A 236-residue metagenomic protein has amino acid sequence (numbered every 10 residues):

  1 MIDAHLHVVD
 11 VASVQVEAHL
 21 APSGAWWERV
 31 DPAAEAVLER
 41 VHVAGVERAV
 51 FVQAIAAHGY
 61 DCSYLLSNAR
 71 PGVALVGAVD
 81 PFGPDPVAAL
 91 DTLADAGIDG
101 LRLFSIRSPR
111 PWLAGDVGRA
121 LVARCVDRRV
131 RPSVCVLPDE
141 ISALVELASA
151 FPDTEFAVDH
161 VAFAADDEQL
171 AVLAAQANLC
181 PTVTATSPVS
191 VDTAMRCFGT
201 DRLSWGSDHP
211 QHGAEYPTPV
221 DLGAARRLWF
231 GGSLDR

Functional and structural regions predicted by a protein language model:
M1-V9, S13, L121, E146: A generic "structured core" feature
I2-A4, Q15, L20-R48, T200 (+2 more regions): Mid-to-C-terminal alpha-helical segments outside catalytic/metal-binding sites
I2-L6, R48-Q53, V73-V79, D99-L103 (+4 more regions): Hydrophobic faces of well-ordered beta-strands that scaffold small-molecule active sites in alpha/beta enzyme cores
V9-A12, A56-G59, F82-D85, S108 (+4 more regions): Active-site environment of divalent metal-dependent phosphoester hydrolases
G59-S133, L137-D139, A175-T182, T193-A194: Active-site gating/metal-coordination segments in enzymes
L93, G100, I106, P132-S149 (+2 more regions): Conserved N-terminal glycine/acidic-rich loop preference
A165-R236: H/E-rich (His + Asp/Glu) clusters that bind or coordinate divalent metals
